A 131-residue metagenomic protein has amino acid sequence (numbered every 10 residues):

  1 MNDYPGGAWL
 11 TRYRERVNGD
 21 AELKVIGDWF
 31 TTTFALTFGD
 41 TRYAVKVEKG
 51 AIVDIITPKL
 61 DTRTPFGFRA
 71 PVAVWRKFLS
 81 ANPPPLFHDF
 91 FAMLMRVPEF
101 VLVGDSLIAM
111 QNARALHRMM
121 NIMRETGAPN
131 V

Functional and structural regions predicted by a protein language model:
M1-V131: Feature captures hydrophobic
